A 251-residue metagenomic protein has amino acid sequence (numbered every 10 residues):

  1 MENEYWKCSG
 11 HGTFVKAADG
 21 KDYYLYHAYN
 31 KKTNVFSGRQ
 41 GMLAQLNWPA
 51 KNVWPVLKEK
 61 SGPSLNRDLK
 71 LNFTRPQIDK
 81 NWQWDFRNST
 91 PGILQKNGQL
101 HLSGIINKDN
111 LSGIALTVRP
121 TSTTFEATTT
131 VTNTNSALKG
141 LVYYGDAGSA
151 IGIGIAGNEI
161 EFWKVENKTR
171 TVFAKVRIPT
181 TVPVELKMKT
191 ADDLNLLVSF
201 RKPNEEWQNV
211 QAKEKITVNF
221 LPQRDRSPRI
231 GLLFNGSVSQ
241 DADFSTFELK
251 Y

Functional and structural regions predicted by a protein language model:
M1-Y251: Carbohydrate-active catalytic/glycan-binding domains of CAZyme proteins, especially the secreted or lumenal ectodomains
